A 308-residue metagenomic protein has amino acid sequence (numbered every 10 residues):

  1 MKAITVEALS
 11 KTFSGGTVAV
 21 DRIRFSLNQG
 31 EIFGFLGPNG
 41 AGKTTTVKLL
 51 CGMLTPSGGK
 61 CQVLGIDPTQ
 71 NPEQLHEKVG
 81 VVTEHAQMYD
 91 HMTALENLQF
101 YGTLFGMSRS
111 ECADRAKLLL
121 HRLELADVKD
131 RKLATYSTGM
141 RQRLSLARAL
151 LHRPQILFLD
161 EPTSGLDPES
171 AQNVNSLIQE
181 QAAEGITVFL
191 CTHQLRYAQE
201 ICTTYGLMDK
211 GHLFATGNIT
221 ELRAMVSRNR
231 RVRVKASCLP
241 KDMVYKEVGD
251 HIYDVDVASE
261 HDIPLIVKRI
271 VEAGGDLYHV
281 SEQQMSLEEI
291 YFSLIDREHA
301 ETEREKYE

Functional and structural regions predicted by a protein language model:
Q99, T103, S110-V128: Conserved ABC ATPase "signature" region
R153: Conserved catalytic motifs of ABC-family nucleotide-binding domains
L157-D160: Catalytic Walker B motif of ABC-type/P-loop ATPase nucleotide-binding domains
N175-A258: ABC transporter nucleotide-binding domain
R228-E298, E308: Short, charged/small-residue-rich alpha-helical element at the C-terminal edge of ABC transporter nucleotide-binding
